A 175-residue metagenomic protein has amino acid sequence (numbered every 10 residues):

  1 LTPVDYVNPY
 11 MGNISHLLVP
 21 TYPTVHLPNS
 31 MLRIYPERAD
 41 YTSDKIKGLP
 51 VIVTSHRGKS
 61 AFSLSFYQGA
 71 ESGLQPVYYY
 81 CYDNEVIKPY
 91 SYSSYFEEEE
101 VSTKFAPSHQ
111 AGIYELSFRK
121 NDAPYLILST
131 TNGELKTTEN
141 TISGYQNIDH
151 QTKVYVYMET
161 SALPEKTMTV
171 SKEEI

Functional and structural regions predicted by a protein language model:
L1-I175: Accessory carbohydrate-recognition regions in carbohydrate-active enzymes
